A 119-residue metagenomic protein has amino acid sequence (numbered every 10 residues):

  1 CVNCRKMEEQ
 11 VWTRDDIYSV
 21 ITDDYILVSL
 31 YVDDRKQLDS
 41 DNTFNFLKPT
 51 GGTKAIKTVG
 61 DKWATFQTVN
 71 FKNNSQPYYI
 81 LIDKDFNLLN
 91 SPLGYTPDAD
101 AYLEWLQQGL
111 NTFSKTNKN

Functional and structural regions predicted by a protein language model:
C1-T13: Conserved redox-active cysteine motifs that mediate thiol-disulfide chemistry, especially di-cysteine Cys-X(1-2)-Cys
D15-T96, D100-F113: Thioredoxin-like thiol-disulfide oxidoreductase module
F113-N119: Short, solvent-exposed mixed-charge patches
